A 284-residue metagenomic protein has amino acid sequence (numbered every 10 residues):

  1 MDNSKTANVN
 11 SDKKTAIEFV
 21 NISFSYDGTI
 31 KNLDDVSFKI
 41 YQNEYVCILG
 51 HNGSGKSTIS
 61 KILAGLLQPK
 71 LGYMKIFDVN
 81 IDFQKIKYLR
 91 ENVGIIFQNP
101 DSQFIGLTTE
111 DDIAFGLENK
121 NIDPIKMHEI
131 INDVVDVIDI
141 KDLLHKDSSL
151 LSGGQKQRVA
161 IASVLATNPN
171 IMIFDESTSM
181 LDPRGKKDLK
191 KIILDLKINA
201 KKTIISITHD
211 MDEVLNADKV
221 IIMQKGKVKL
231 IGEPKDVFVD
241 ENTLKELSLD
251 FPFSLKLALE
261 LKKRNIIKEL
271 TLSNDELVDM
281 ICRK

Functional and structural regions predicted by a protein language model:
L49-H51: The feature captures the beta-strand-to-loop junction immediately N-terminal to the Walker
A64: Helix-to-loop junction immediately C-terminal to a conserved catalytic motif
G72-N80, L89: Conserved ABC transporter NBD signature motif
I125-L143: Conserved ABC ATPase "signature" region
D147-L151, Q155: Conserved ABC ATPase signature
M172-D175: Catalytic Walker B motif of ABC-type/P-loop ATPase nucleotide-binding domains
